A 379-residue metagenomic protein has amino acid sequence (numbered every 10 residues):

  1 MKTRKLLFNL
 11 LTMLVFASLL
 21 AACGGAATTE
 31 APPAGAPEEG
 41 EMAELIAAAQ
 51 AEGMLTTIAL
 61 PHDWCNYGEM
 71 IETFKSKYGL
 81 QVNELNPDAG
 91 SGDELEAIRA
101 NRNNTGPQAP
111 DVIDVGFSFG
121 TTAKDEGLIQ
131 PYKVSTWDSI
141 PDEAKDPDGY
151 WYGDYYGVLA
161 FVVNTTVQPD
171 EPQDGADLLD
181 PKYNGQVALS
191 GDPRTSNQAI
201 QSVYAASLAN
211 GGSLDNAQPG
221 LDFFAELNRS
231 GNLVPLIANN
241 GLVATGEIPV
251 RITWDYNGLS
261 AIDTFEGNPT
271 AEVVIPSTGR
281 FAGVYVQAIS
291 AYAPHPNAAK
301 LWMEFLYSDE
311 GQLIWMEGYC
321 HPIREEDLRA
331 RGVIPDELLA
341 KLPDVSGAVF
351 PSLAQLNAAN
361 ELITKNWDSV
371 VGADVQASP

Functional and structural regions predicted by a protein language model:
M1-E52, V375-P379: Short, low-complexity disordered leader/linker segments with a strong preference for bacterial N-terminal type II
A47-A48, K75-N83: Signal peptide-proximal N-terminal region of secreted/periplasmic/extracellular or secretory-lumen proteins
M54-T57, P110-D111, A188, S308-C320: Bilobed periplasmic-binding protein-like "clamshell/Venus-flytrap" ligand-binding domains
T56-E72, N83-R99, G106-E247, A261: Extracytoplasmic ligand-binding site segments that recognize negatively charged/polar headgroups
Y156-A160, L221-E226, N232, E266-A291: Periplasmic-binding protein-like
N239-I252, G258, P269-V273: Conserved active-site beta-strand-loop modules that form the wall/rim of enzyme catalytic pockets and either contain
G241, G347-P379: Conserved C-terminal helix/tail region of periplasmic/extracytoplasmic solute-binding proteins
R280-F281, Y285-V349: Mature extracytoplasmic/periplasmic domains
